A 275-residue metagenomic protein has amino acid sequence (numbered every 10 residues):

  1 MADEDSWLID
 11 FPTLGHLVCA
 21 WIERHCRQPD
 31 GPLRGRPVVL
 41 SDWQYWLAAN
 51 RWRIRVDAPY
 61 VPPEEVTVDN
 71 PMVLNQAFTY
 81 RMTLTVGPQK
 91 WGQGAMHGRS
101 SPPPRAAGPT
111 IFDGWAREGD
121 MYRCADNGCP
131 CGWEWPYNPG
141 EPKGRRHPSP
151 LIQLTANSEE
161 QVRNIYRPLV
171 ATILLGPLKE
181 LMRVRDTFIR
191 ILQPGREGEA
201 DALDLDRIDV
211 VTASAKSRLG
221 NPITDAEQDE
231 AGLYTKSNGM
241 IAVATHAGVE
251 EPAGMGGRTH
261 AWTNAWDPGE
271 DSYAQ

Functional and structural regions predicted by a protein language model:
M1-Q275: Phosphate/NTP-binding elements of NTP-utilizing enzymes
